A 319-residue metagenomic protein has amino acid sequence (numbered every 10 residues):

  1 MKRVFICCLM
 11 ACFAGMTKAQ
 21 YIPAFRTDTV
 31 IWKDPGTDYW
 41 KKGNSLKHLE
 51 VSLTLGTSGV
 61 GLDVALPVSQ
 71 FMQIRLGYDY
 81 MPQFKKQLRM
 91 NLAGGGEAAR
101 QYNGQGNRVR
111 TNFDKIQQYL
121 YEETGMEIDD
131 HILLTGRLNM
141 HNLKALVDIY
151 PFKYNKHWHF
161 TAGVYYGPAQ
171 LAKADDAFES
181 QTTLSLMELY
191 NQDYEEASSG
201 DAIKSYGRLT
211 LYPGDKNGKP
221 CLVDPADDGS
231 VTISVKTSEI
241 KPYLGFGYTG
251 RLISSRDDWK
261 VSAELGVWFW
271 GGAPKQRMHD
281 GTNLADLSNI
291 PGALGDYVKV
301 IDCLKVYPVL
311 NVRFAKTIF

Functional and structural regions predicted by a protein language model:
M1-K41, F319: Cleavable N-terminal export/targeting peptides
Y21, L304-F319: Outer-membrane beta-barrel "beta-signal"
I31, D38-K42, H48-L53, Q83-M140 (+2 more regions): Extracellular/periplasm-exposed beta-strand and loop segments of Gram-negative cell-envelope proteins, dominated by
W40-H48, F71, F152-W158, R251-V261 (+1 more regions): Short loop/turn motifs that connect adjacent beta-strands in outer-membrane beta-barrel proteins
S45-L62, L76: Transmembrane beta-strand segments that form the barrel wall of outer-membrane beta-barrel proteins
L53, L62-L66, A145-I149, A162-V164 (+3 more regions): Residues on the lipid-exposed face of transmembrane beta-strands in outer-membrane beta-barrel proteins
L55-G59, Y78-F84, V164-Q170, G250 (+2 more regions): Transmembrane beta-strands of outer-membrane beta-barrel pores
L62-R75, D79: Feature captures outer-membrane beta-barrel proteins of Gram-negative bacteria and organelles
